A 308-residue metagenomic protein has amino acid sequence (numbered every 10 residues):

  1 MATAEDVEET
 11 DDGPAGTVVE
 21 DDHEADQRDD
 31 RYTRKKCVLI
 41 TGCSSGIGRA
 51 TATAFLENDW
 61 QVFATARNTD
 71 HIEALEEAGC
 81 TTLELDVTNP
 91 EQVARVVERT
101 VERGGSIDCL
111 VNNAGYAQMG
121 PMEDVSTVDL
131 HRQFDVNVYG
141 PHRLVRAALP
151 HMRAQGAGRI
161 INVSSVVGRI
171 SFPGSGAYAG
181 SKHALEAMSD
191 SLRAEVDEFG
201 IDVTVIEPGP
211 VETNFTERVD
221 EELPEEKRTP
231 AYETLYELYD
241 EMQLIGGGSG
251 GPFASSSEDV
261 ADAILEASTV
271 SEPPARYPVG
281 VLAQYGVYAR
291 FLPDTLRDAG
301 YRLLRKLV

Functional and structural regions predicted by a protein language model:
C37, S44-S45: Conserved glycine-rich cofactor-binding loop
T81-E84, E91-G105: Conserved amphipathic alpha-helix within the SDR
V93-V96, V111, L144-A148, N162 (+1 more regions): Hydrophobic positions on the long internal alpha-helix of Rossmann-like NAD(P)-dependent oxidoreductase domains
P121-M122, D129-H131, A157: Substrate-binding pocket helix/loop in short-chain dehydrogenase/reductase
V145, S181-A184: Active-site helix of classical SDR
S165: Residue(s) in the substrate-gating loop at a strand-loop-helix junction that position the organic substrate next
D197-S249: C-terminal beta-strand-loop-alpha-helix "lid" module of Rossmann-like NAD(P)-dependent dehydrogenases
